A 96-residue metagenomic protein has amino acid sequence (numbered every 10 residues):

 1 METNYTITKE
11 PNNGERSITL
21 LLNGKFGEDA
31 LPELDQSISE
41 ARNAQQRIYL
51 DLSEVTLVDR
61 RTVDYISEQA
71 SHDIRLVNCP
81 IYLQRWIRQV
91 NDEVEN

Functional and structural regions predicted by a protein language model:
M1-N96: STAS-like cytosolic regulatory interaction modules
